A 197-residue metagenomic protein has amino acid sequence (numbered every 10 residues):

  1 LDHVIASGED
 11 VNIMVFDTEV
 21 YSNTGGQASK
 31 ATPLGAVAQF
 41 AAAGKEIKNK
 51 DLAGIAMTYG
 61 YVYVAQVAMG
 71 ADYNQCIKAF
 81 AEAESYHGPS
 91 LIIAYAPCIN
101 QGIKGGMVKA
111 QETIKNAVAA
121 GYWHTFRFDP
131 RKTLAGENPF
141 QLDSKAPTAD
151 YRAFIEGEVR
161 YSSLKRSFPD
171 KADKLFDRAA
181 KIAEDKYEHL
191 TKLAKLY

Functional and structural regions predicted by a protein language model:
L1-N23, Q27, G70-H87: Thiamine diphosphate
E9-M14, V37-A41, P89-L91, N116-A120 (+1 more regions): Glycine-rich loops and low-complexity Gly/Arg-rich segments that provide flexible linkers or classic glycine-based
D10-M14, E19, G54, V62-A65 (+1 more regions): Structural motif
S22-G25, T32, Q101-I103, D173-K174: Short helix/loop capping segments that flank catalytic or ligand/cofactor-binding pockets
S29-K50, V108-F128: Acidic, Ser/Thr-rich peripheral helices and adjacent loops at domain boundaries
K30-Y86, E156-S163, P169: Conserved thiamine diphosphate
A43, N49, S163, D173-Y197: Thiamine diphosphate
G70-K171, R178, T191: Glycine/aspartate-rich loop-and-adjacent alpha/beta segment that forms the canonical ThDP
